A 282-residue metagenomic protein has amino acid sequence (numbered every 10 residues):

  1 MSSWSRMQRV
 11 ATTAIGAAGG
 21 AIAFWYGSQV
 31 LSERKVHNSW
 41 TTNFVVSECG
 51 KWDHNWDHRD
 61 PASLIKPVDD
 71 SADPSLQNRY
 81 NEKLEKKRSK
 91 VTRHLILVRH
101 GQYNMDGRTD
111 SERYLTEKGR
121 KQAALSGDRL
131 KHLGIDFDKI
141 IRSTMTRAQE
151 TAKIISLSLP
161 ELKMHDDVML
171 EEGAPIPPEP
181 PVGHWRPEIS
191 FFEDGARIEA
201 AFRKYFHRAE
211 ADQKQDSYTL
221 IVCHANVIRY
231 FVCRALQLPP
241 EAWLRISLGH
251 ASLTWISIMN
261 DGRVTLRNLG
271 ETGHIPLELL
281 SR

Functional and structural regions predicted by a protein language model:
M1-I15: Membrane-penetrating hydrophobic segments
A11-D167, G173, P187-S190, H250: Active-site-proximal alpha-helix that buttresses catalytic centers in soluble enzyme cores
L95, D212-N226: Generic beta-sheet signal
G101, A225, T272: Active-site metal-binding loops of divalent metal-dependent hydrolases
L133, I189-E193, R197-A201, R229-F231 (+3 more regions): Non-transmembrane interaction and regulatory regions of membrane-associated proteins
R186-D216: Internal catalytic-core helix/loop-beta-alpha segment that presents or stabilizes conserved functional determinants
P239-R263: Domain-level recognition of soluble alpha/beta enzyme cores, biased toward histidine phosphatases/phosphomutases
N268-R282: Acidic, His/Gly-rich catalytic cores of divalent-metal-dependent hydrolytic chemistry
